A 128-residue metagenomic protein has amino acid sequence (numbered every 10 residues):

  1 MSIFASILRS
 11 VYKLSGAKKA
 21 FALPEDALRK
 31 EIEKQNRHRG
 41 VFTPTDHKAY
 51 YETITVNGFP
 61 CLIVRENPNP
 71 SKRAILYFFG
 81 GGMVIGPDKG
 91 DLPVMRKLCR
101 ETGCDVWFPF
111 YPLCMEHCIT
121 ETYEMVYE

Functional and structural regions predicted by a protein language model:
M1-N67: A glycine/proline-hinged amphipathic helix-loop "lid/cap" segment that gates access to hydrophobic ligand pockets
T53, I75, V106-F108: Conserved beta-strand scaffold positions in the cores of enzyme catalytic domains, especially in NTP/NDP-utilizing
L62-R65, D91-C99: Short, charged beta->alpha transition segments
K72-G82: Short beta-strand element of the alpha/beta-hydrolase
M83-K89: Glycine/threonine-rich flexible loop motifs
D88, V94, W107-E128: Catalytic nucleophile-loop/oxyanion-hole region of alpha/beta-hydrolase and closely related hydrolase-like folds
